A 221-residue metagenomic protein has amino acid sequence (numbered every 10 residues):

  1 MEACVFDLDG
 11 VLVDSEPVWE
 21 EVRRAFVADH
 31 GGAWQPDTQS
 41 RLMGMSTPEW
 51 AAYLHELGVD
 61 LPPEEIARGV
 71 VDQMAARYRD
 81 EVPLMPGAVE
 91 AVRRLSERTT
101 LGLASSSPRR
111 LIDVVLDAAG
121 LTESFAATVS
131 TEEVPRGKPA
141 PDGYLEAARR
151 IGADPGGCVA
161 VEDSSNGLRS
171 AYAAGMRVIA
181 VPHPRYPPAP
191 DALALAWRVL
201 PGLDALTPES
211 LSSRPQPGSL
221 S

Functional and structural regions predicted by a protein language model:
M1-E2, R109-S221: Asp-based, Mg2+/Mn2+-dependent phosphohydrolase catalytic module
M1-S40: Active-site neighborhood of HAD-like aspartate-dependent phosphohydrolases
L12, L84, L101-A104, R136 (+1 more regions): Conserved SAM-binding loop
R24-V27, S46-D60, V115, A148: Helix-loop "lid/cap" segments that line or gate small-molecule binding pockets
G32-W34, V59, L121, G152-A153: Helix N-cap/coil-helix junction residues
A33, A52-E90: Metal-dependent phosphoesterase signature
A76-L103, S107-D113: Short, acidic loop-to-helix structural element flanking the phosphoryl-transfer center in phosphate-processing enzymes
